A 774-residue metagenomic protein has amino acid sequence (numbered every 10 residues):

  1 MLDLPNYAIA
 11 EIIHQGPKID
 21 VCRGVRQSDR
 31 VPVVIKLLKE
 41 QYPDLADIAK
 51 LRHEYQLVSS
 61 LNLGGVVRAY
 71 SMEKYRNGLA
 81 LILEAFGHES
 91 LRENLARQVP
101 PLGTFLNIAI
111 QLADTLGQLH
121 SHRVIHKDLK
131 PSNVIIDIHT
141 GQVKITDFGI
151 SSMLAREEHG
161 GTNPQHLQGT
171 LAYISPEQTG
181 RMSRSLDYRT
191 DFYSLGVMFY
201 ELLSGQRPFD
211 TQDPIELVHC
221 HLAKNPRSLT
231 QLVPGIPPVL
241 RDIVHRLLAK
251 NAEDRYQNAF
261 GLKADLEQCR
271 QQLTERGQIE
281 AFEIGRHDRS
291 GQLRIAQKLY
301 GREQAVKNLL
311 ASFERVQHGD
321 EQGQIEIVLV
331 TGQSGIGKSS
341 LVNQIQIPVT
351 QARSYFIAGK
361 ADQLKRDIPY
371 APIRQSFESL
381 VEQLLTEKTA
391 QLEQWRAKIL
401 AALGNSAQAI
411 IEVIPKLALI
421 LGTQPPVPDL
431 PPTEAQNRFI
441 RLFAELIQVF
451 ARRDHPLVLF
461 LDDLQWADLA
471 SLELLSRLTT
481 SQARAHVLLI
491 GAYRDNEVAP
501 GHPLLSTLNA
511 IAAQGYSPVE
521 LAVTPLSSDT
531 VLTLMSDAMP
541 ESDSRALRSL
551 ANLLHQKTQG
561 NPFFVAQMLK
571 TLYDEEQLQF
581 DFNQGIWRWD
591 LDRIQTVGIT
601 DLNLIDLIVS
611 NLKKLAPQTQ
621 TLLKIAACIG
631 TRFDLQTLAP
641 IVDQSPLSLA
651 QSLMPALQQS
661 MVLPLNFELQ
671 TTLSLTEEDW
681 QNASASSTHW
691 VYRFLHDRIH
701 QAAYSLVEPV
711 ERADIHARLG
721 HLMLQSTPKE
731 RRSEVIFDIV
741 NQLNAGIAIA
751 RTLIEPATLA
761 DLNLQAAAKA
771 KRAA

Functional and structural regions predicted by a protein language model:
Y42-S60: AlphaC helix of the eukaryotic protein kinase fold
R76-S90: Conserved short submotifs of the Hanks-type protein kinase catalytic core that shape the nucleotide-binding pocket
I108-A109: Activation segment signature within eukaryotic-like protein kinase domains
D114-V124: Protein kinase catalytic-loop region centered on the HRD/HxD motif
A172-E275, Q559: C-terminal lobe helix-coil module of Hanks-type protein kinase domains
R286-L293, L329-I336, L341-I347, Q375 (+3 more regions): Short secondary-structure boundary elements
A371-V458, S506-S517, D529-S536, S544 (+4 more regions): Conserved Walker-type P-loop NTP-binding/catalytic site
